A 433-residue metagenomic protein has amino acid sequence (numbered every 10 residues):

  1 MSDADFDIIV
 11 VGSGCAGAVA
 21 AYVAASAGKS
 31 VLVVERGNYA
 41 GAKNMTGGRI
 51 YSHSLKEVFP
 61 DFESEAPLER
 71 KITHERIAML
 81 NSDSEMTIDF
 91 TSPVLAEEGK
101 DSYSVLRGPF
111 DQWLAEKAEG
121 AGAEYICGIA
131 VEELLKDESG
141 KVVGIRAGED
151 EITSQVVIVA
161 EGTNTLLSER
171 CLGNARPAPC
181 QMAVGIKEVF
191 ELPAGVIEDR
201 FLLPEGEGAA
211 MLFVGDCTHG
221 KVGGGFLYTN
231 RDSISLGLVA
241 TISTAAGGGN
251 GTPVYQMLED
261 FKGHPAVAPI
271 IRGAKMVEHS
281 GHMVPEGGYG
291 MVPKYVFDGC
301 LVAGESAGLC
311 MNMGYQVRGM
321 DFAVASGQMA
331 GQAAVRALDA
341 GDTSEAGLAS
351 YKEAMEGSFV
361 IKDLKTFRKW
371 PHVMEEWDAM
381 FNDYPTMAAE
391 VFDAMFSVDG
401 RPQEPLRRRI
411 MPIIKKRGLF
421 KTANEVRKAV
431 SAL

Functional and structural regions predicted by a protein language model:
F6-L32: N-terminal Rossmann-like FAD-binding beta1-loop-alpha1 element of flavoenzymes
A16, Y39, N164: Conserved Rossmann-like nucleotide-cofactor binding loop
G37-D83: N-terminal FAD cofactor-binding segment of flavoenzymes
A96-E116, A246-N250: Short beta-strand to alpha-helix junction loop
K117-V267: Predominantly flavin-linked oxidoreductase catalytic cores and closely associated redox partners
T218-G225, R231, G247-S326, D342-S350 (+1 more regions): FAD/FMN-dependent oxidoreductases across multiple families
M329-M380: Active-site-proximal substrate-binding core of FAD-dependent oxidoreductases
M374-L433: C-terminal auxiliary extensions adjacent to catalytic cores
